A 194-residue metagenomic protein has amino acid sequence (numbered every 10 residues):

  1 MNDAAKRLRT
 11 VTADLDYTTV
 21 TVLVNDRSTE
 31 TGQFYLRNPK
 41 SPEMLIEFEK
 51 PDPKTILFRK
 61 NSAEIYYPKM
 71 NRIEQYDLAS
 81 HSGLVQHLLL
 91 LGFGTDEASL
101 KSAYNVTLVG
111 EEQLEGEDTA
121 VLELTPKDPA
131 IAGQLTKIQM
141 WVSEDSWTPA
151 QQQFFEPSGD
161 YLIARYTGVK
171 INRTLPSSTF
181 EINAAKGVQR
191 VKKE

Functional and structural regions predicted by a protein language model:
D3-I65: N-terminal mature ectodomain segment of secretory-pathway/periplasmic proteins
Y17, K40, F48-D52, K60-S62 (+7 more regions): A mature extracytoplasmic/lumenal domain signature
T29-T31, L57-R59, E74-S80, I163-T167: Short amphipathic beta-strand/extended segments with alternating polar/hydrophobic composition
Q33-Y35, T55, N105, K137-W141: Short, surface-exposed charged micro-motifs
Y35-M44, E97-A98, P126-Q134: Short, charged helix-to-loop "capping" segments that act as catalytic/coupling loops
I65-F93: Acidic/charged, solvent-exposed loop-and-adjacent secondary-structure segments enriched in E/D, K/R, S/T, and G/P
E74, L84, L89, T107-E194: Gly/Pro-enriched, hydrophobic low-complexity segments that function as extracytoplasmic propeptides/linkers
L89-A103, T107-V109: Anionic-ligand binding region
